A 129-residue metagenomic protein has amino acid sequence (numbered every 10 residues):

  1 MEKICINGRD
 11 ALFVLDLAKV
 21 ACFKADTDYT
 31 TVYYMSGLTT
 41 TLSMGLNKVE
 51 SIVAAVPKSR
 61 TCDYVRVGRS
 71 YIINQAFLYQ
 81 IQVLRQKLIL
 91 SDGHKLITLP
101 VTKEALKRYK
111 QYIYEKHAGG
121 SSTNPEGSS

Functional and structural regions predicted by a protein language model:
M1-S129: Basic, polyanion-interacting recognition surfaces, primarily in bacterial LytTR/OmpR-type DNA-binding effector domains
